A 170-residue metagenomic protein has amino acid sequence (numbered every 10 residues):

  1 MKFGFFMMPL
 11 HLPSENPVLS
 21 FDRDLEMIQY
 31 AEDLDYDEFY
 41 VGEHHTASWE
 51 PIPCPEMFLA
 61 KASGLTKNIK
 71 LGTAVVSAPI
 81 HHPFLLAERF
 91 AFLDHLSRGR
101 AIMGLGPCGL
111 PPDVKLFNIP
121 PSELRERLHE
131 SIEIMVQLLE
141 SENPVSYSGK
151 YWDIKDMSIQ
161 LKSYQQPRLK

Functional and structural regions predicted by a protein language model:
M1-L71: N-terminal beta1-alpha1-beta2 module of alpha/beta enzyme domains
F5, T73, M103-L105: Structural beta-sheet core signal
M8-L10, H44-T46, V76-A78, G106-L110: Active-site beta-loop-alpha junctions enriched in small/polar residues
S14, F21, V76, N118-P121: Active-site oxyanion-binding pockets that recognize sulfate/phosphate
A47-P51, V76-H81, P120-P121: Glycine-rich "substrate-gating" loop/helix at the edge of Rossmann-like oxidoreductase active sites
H82-K170: Internal, glycine-rich beta/alpha segment that forms the wall or movable "lid" of small-molecule/cofactor binding
